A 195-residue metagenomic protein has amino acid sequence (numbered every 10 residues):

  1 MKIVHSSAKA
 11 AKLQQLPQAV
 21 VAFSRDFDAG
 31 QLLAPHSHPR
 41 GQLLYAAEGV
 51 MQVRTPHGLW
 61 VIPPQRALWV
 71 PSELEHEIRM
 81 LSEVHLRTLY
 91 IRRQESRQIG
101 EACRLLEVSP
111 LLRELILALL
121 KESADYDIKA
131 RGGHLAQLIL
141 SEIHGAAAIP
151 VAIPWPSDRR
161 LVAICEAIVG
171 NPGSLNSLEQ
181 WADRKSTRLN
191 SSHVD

Functional and structural regions predicted by a protein language model:
M1-V50: Generic protein-terminus/edge-of-domain signal
A47, R113, L117-A124, C165 (+1 more regions): Regular secondary-structure segments
H57-S72: Short acidic-glycine-tyrosine-enriched beta hairpin
L59, E73-C103: Ligand-binding loop in jelly-roll beta-barrel domains
G100-E114, A118: Aromatic/histidine-rich interaction motifs
R131-S141, A148-L178, D183-S186: A short, Lys/Arg-enriched amphipathic alpha-helix from helix-turn-helix/homeodomain DNA-binding modules
L189-D195: Single conserved hydrophobic/aromatic residue that forms the stacking wall/gate of nucleotide- or nucleobase-binding
